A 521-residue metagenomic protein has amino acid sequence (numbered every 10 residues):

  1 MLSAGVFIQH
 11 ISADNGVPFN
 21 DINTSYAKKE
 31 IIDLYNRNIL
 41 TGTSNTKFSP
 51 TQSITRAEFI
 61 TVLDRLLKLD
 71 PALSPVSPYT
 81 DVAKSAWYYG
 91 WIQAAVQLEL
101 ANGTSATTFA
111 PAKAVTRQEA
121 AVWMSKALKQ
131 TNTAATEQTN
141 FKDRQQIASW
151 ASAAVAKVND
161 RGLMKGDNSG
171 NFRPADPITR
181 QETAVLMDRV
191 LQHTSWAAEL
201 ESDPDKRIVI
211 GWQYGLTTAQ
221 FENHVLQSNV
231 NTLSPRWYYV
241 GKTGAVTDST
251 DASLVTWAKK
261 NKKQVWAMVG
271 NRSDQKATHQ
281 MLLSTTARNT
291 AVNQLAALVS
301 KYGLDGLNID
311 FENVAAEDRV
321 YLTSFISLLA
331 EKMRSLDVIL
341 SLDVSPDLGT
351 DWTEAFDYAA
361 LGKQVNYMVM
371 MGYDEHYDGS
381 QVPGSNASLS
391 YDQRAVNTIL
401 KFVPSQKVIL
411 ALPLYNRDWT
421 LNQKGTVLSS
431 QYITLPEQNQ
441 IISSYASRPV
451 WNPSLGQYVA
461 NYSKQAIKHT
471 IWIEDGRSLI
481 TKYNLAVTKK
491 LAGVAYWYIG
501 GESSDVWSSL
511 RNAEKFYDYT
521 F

Functional and structural regions predicted by a protein language model:
M1-E30, N36-Q93, Q97-Q118, M124-S152 (+6 more regions): Feature responds to low-complexity, polar/acidic, surface-exposed segments characteristic of secreted/exported proteins
S202-Q294: Glycan-recognition patch characteristic of GH18 chitinases/ENGases and related GlcNAc/peptidoglycan-binding proteins
G215-E222, S249-L254, T290-L295, L348-A359 (+2 more regions): Alpha-helical scaffolding within the catalytic cores of extracellular/periplasmic polymer-degrading hydrolases
G215-T218, Y238-K242, N271-Q275, N313-E317 (+5 more regions): Solvent-exposed loop/turn segments at secondary-structure junctions within structured extracellular/periplasmic domains
L233, I309, M368, L410 (+2 more regions): Conserved, mostly hydrophobic/aromatic
K242-S249, R319-S443: Substrate-binding surface in catalytic domains of secreted glycosidases
V292-Y321, V369-V382, A495: Active-site groove signature of glycoside hydrolases
L414-K482, V506, E514-F521: Glycan-binding loop/region signatures in secreted carbohydrate-active enzymes
